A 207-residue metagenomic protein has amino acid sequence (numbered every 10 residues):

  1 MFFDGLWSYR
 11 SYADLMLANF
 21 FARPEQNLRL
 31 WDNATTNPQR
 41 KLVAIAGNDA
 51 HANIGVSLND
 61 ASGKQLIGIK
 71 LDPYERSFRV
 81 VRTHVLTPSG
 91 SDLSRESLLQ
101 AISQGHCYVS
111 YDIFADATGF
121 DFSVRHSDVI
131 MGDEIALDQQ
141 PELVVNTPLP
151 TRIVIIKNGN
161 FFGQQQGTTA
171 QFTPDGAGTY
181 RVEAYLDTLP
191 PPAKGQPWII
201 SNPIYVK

Functional and structural regions predicted by a protein language model:
M1-N19: A solvent-exposed, charged loop/short amphipathic helix patch at secondary-structure junctions
G5-Y9, A22-Q39, V43: Histidine/acidic residue-rich metal-binding segments in metalloenzymes
M16-F21, L86-P88: Second-shell loop/turn segments in exported
F21, E25, E96-L99: Non-membrane alpha-helical structural segments and their capping/turn regions in soluble enzymes
T36-K207: C-terminal functional module detector
